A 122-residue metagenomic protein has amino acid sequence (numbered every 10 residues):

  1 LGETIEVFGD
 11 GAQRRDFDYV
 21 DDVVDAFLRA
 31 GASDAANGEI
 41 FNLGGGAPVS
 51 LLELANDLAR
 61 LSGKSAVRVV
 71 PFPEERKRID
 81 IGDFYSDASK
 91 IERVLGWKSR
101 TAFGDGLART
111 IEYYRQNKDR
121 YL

Functional and structural regions predicted by a protein language model:
E3-L122: C-terminal substrate-binding subdomain of Rossmann-fold SDR/epimerase-dehydratase oxidoreductases
